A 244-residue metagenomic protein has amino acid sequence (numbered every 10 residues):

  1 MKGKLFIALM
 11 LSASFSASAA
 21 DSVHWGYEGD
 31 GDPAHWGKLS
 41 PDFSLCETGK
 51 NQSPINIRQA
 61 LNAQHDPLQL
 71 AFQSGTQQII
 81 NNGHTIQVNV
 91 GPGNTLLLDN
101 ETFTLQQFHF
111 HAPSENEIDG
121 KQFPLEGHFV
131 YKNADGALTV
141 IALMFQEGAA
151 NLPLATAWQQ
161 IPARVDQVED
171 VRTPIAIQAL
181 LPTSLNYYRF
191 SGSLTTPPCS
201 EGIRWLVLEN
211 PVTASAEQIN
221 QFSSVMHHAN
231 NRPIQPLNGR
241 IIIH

Functional and structural regions predicted by a protein language model:
G3-K4, S18-H244: Alpha-carbonic anhydrase
L5-M10: Sec-dependent signal peptide hydrophobic core
A13-A17: N-terminal signal peptide c-region/cleavage motif recognized by signal peptidases
